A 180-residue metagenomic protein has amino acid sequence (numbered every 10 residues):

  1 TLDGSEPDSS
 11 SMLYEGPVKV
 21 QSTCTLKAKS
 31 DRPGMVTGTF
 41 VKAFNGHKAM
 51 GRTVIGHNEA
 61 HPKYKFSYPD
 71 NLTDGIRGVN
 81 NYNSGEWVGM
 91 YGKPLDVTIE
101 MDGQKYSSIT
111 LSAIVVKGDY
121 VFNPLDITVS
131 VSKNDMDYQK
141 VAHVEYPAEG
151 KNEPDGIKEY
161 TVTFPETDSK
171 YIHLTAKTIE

Functional and structural regions predicted by a protein language model:
T1-D3, K29, S112-I114, S130-N134: Predominantly extracellular/luminal cell-surface or secreted proteins
G4-Y14: Short beta-strand segments within Ig-like beta-sandwich modules, predominantly Fibronectin type-III
E15-T23: Solvent-exposed segments in extracellular or luminal domains encompassing
K27-D31, H173-T175: Extracellular recognition modules
P33-T39: Short, exposed coil/turn segments at beta-strand boundaries within extracellular/luminal domains
T39-G103, I114-V121, H143-D155: Disordered, acidic Ser/Thr/Pro-rich linker "stalks" and the adjacent N-terminal cap of the next globular domain
Y91-K93, K117-E180: Trp- and acidic/polar-enriched beta-sheet ligand-binding modules for extracellular glycan and matrix recognition
P94, M101-T110, D168-Y171: Extended extracellular/luminal ectodomain segments enriched in beta-structured repeat modules
